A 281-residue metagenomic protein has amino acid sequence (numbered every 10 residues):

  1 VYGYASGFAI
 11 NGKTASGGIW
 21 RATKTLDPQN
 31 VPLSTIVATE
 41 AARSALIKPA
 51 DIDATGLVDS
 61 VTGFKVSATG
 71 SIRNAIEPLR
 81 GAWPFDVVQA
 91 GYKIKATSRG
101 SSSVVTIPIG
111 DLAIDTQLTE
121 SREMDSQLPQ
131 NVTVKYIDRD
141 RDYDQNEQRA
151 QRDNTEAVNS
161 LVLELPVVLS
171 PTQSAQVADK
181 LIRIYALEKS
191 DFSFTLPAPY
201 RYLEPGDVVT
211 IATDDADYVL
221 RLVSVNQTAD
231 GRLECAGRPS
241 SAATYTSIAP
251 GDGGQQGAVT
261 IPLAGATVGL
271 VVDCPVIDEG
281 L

Functional and structural regions predicted by a protein language model:
V1-L281: C-terminal extracytoplasmic interaction modules
